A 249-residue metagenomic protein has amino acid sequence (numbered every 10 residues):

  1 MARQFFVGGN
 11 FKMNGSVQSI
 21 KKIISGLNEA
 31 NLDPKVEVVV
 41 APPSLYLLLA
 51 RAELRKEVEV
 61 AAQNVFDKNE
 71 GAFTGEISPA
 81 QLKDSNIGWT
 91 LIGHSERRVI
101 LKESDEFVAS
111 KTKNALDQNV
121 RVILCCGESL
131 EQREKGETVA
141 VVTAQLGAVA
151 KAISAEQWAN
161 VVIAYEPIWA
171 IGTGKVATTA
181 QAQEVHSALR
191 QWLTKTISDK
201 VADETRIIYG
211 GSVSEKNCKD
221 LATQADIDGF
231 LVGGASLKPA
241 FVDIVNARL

Functional and structural regions predicted by a protein language model:
M1-L249: Active-site loop-to-helix "anion-binding N-cap" substructures in soluble metabolic enzymes
